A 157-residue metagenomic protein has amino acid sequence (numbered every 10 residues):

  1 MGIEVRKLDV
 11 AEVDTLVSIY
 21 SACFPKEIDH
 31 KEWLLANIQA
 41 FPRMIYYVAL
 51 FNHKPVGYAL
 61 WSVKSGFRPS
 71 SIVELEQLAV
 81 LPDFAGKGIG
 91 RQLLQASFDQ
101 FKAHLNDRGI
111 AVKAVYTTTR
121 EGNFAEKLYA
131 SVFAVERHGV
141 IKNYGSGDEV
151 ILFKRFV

Functional and structural regions predicted by a protein language model:
G2-L16: A short beta-loop-alpha structural element at the N-terminal edge of CoA-dependent acyl/N-acetyltransferase catalytic
V10, S21-E76, L81: Acetyl-CoA-dependent GNAT
M44, G147-L152: Short hydrophobic/aromatic beta-strand or adjacent loop that forms the aromatic wall/cage of a ligand/substrate-binding
L50-N52, K154-V157: Active-site beta-strand termini and strand-to-loop segments that position acidic
L81-Q95, E121-K127, S131: Conserved glycine-rich acetyl-CoA-binding loop
Q92-K113: Conserved acyl-CoA
I110-E126, K142-G147: Conserved beta-strand-loop-alpha-helix junction that forms the acyl-donor binding cleft
Y129-G139: Conserved acetyl-CoA-binding loop of GNAT-fold acetyltransferases
